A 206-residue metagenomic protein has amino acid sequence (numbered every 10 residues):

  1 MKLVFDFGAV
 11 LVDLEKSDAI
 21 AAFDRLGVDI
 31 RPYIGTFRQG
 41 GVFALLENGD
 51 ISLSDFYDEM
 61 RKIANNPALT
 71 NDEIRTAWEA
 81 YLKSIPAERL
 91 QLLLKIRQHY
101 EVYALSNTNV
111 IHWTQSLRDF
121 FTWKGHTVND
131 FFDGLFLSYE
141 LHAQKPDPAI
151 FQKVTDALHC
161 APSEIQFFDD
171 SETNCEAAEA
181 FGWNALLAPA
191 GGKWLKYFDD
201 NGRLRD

Functional and structural regions predicted by a protein language model:
K2, Y103, I165-Q166: Hydrophobic "anchor" residues on beta-strands that sit immediately upstream of conserved functional sites
K2-A87, Q98, H112-W113: N-terminal helical cap/lid subdomain that shapes the substrate entry/recognition surface in HAD-like hydrolases
G8, D13, L105-N107, D169: Short beta-strand segments
I20, L90-L94, A104, F151 (+1 more regions): Short amphipathic alpha-helical segments and helix-helix/interface helices
S84-H112, D130: Conserved serine/cysteine hydrolase catalytic core
N109-V110, S116-D206: Asp-based, Mg2+/Mn2+-dependent phosphohydrolase catalytic module
